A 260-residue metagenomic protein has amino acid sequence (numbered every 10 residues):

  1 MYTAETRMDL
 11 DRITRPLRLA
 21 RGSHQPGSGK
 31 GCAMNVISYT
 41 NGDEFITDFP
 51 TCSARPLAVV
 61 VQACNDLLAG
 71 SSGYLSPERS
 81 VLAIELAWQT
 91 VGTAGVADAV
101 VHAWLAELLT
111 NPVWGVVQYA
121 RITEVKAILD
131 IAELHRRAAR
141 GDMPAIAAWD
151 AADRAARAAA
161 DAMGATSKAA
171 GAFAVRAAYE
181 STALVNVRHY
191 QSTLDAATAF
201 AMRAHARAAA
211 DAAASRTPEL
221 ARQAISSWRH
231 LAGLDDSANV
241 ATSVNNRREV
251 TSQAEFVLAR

Functional and structural regions predicted by a protein language model:
M1-R260: Short, glycine-biased loop/turn motifs at secondary-structure junctions and in low-complexity Ser/Thr/Pro-rich termini
